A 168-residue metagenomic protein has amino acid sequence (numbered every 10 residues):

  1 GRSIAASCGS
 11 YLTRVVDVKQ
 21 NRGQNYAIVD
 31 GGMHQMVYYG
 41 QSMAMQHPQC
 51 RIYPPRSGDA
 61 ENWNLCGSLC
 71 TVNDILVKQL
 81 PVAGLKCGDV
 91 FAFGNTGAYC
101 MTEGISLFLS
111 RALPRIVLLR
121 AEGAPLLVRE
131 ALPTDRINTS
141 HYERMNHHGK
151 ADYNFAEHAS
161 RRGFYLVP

Functional and structural regions predicted by a protein language model:
G1-P168: Charged (often Lys/Glu-rich) extended helix/loop segments that serve as interaction or gating elements
